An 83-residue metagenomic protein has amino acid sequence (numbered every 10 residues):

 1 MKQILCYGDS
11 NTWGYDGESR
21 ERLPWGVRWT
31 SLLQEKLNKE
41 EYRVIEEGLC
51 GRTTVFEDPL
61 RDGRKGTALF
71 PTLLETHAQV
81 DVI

Functional and structural regions predicted by a protein language model:
K2-L5, N11-I83: Conserved SGNH/GDSL esterase-like catalytic core that processes O-acyl groups on lipids and polysaccharides
